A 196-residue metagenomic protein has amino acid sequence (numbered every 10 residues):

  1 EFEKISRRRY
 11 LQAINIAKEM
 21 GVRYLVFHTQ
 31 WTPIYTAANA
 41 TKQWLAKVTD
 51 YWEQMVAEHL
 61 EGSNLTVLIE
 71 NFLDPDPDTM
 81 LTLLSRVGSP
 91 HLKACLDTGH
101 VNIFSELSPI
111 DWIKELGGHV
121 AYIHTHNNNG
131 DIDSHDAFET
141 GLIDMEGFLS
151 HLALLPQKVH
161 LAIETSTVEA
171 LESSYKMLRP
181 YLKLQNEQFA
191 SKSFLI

Functional and structural regions predicted by a protein language model:
E1-K93: Active-site acidic/histidine proton-transfer and metal-coordination neighborhood in alpha/beta enzyme cores
N15, P77-L96, N102-I196: Histidine-acidic metal/acid-base catalytic patches
A38, K42, S63-V67, G99 (+3 more regions): A near-ubiquitous, low-amplitude feature marking generic local secondary-structure context
